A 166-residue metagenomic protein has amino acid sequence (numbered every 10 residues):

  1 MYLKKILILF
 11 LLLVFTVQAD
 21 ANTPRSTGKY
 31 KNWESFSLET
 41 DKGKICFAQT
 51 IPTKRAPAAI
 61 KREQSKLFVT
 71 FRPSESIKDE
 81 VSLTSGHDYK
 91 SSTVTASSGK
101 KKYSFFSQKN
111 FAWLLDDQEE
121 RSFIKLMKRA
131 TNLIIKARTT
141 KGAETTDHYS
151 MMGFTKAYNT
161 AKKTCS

Functional and structural regions predicted by a protein language model:
M1-L3: N-terminal secretory signal peptides that target proteins for export/translocation
K5-F15: Sec-dependent N-terminal signal peptides
D20-S166: A generic "folded-domain core" signal
